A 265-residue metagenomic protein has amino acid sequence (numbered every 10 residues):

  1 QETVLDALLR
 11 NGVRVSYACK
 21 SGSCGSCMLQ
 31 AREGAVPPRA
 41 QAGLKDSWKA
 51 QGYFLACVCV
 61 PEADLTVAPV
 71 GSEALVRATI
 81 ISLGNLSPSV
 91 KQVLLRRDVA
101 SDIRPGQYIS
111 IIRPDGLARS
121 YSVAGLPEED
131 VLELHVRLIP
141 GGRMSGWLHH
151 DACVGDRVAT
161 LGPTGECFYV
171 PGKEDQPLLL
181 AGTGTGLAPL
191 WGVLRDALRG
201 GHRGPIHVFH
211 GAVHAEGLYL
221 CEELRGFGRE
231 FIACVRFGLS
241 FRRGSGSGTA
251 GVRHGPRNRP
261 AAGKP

Functional and structural regions predicted by a protein language model:
Q1-T66, G204-P265: Reductase modules of NAD(P)H-dependent flavoproteins
R32-A35, V70-S72, P114, P163: Short, surface-exposed secondary-structure boundary micro-motifs
V60-P69, G125-L132, G172-D175: Ligand-binding loop in jelly-roll beta-barrel domains
P61, D115-L117, G162-C167: Short, charged beta-turn/beta-strand-edge "cap" motif at the junction between a beta-strand and an adjacent loop
P69-G71, D196-A197: Anionic-ligand-binding alpha/beta catalytic cores of soluble enzymes and soluble regulatory domains that recognize
L75-R157, A212-H214, G238-F241: Ferredoxin-reductase
R137-P265: FNR/FR-type flavoprotein reductase catalytic core
